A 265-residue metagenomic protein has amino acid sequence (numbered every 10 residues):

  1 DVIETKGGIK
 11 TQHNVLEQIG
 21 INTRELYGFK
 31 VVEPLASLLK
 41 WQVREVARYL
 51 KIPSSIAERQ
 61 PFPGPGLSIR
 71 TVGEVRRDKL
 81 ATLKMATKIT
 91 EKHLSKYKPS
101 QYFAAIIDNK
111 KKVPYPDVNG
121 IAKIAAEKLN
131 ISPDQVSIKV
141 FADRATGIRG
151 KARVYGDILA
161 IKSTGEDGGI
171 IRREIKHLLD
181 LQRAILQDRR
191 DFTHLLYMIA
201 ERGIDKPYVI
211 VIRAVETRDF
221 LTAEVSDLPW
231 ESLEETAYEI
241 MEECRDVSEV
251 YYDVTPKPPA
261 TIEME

Functional and structural regions predicted by a protein language model:
D1-E265: ATP/NTP-dependent adenylation/nucleotidyl-transfer catalytic domains that generate, transfer, or process NMP-activated
